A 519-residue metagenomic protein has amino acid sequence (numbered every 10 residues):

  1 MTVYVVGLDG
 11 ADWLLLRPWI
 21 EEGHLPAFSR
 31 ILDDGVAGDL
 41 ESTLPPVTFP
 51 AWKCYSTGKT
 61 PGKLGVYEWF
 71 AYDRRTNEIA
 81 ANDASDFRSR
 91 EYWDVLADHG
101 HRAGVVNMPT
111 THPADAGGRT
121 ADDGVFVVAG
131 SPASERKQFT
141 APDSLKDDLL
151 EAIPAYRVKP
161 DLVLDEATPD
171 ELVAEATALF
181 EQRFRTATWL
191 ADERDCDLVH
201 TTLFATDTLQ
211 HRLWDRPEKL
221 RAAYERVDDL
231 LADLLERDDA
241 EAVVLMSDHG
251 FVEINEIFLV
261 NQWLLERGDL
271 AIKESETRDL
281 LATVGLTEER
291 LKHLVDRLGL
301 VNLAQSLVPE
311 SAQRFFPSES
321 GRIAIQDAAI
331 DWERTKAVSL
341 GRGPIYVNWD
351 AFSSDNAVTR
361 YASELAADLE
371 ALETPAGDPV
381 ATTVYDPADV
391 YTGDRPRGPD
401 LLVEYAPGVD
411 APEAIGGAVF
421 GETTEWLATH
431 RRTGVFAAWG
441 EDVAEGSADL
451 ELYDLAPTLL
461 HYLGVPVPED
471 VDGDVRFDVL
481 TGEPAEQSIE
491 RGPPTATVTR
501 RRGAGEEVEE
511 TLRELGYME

Functional and structural regions predicted by a protein language model:
M1-T2, A152, R157-L172, L179 (+6 more regions): Haloarchaeal acidic low-complexity proteome signature biased toward cell-envelope/secretome components but also
T2-L16, I31, Y55, L96 (+8 more regions): Beta-strand elements within well-structured catalytic alpha/beta cores of enzymes that handle phosphate/sulfate esters
D12-R194, E288-L307, R314, V475-D478: Active-site-proximal alpha/beta segments of enzymes that process anionic O-linked groups
W69-V95, A240-A242, M246-G408: Secreted, luminal/periplasmic, and some membrane-associated catalytic domains that remodel anionic oxygen-ester
S85-F87, E274, R278-L286, D331 (+5 more regions): A short beta-strand-to-alpha-helix junction
V173-V199, L203-L245, V358-G377: A long, amphipathic alpha-helix that forms part of the scaffold/cap immediately adjacent to metal-dependent active
A328-G341, R397, E404-S447, T511: C-terminal, low-complexity/hydrophilic appendages and adjacent surface loops of extracellular/periplasmic anionic
A376-G398, S447, G464-T497: Polar, surface-exposed loop/tail segments that function as active-site lids or cofactor/substrate-recognition elements
